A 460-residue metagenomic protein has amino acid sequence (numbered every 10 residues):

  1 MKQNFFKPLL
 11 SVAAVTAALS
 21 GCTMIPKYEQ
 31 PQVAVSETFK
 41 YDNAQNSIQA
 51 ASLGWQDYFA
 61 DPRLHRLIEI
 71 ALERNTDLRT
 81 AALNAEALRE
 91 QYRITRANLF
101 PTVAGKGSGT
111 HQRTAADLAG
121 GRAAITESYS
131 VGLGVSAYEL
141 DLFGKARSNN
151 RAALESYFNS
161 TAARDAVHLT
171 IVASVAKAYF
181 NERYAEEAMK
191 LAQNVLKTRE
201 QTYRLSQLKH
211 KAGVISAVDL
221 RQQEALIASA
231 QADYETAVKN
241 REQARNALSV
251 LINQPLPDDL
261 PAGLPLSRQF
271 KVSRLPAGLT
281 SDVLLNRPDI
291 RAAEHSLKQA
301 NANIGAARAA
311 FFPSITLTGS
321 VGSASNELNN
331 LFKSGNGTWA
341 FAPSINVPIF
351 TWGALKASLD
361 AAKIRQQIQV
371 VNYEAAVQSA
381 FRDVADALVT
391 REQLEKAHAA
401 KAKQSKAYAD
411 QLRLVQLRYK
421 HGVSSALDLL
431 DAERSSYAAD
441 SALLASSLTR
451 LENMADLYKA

Functional and structural regions predicted by a protein language model:
K2-A14, L19-E73, R151-L154, V238-L285 (+2 more regions): Terminal intrinsically disordered/low-complexity segments used for targeting and assembly
N43-N46, A50-F59, S108-V135, D258-P276 (+2 more regions): Small/polar, glycine/serine/threonine/aspartate-rich low-complexity segments that form flexible
S47-Q49, D57, L72, A146 (+5 more regions): Amphipathic alpha-helical coiled-coil scaffold segments and their short linker/junction regions
L64-R66, S128-S130, K177, Q222 (+2 more regions): Transmembrane beta-barrel architecture of outer-membrane proteins
I70-R79, R89-P101, L133-A152, A162-L169 (+8 more regions): A glycine-/polar-enriched beta->alpha junction
A81-T95, V167, I171-N194, T198-Q201 (+7 more regions): Amphipathic alpha-helical coiled-coil segments
